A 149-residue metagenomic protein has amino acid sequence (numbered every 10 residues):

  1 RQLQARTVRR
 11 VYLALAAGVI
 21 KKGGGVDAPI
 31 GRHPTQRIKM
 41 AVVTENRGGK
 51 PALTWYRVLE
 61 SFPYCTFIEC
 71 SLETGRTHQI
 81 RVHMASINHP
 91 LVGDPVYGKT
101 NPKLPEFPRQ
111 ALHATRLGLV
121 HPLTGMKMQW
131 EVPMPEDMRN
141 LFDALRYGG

Functional and structural regions predicted by a protein language model:
R1-G149: RNA pseudouridine synthases
